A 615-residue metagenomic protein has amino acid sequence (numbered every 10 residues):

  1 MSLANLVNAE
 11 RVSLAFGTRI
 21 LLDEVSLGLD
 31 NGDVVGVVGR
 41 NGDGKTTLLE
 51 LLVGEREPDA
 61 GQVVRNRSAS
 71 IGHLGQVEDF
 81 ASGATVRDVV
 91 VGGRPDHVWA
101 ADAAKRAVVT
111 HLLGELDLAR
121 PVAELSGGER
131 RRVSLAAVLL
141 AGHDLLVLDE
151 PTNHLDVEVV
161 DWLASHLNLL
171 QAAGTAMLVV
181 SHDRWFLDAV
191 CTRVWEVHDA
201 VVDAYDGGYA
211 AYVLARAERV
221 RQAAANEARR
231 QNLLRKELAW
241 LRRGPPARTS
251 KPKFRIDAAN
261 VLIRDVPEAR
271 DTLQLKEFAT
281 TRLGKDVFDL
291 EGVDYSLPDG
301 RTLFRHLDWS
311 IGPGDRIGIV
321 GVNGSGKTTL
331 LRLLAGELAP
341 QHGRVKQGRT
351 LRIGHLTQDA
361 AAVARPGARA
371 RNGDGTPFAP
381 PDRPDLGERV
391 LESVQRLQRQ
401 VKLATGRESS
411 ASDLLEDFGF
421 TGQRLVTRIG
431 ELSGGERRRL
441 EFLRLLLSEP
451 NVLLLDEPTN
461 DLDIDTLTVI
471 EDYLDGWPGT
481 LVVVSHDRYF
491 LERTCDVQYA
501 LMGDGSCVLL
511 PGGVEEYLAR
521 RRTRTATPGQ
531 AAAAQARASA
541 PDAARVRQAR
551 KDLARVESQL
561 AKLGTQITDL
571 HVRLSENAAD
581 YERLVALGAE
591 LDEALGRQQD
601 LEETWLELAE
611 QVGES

Functional and structural regions predicted by a protein language model:
M1-E227, F278-S539, V546-S615: ABC ATP-binding cassette signature C-motif
L170, A215-R248, P252-A258, L262-V266: Intracellular alpha-helical coupling/juxtamembrane segments of multi-pass membrane proteins
E237-P246, Q274-L275, A279-T280, F288: Alpha-helical coupling/stalk and coiled-coil linker elements that connect catalytic or binding modules and transmit
A269-D271: Flexible, solvent-exposed coil segments and beta strand-coil junctions, predominantly the extracellular/periplasmic
